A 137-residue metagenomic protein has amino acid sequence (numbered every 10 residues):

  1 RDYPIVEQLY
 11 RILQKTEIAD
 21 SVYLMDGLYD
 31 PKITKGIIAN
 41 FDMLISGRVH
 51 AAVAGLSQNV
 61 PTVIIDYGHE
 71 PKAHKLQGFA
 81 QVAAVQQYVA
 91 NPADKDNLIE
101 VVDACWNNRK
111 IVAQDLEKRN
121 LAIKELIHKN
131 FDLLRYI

Functional and structural regions predicted by a protein language model:
R1-I137: Active-site anion-handling motifs in enzyme catalytic cores
